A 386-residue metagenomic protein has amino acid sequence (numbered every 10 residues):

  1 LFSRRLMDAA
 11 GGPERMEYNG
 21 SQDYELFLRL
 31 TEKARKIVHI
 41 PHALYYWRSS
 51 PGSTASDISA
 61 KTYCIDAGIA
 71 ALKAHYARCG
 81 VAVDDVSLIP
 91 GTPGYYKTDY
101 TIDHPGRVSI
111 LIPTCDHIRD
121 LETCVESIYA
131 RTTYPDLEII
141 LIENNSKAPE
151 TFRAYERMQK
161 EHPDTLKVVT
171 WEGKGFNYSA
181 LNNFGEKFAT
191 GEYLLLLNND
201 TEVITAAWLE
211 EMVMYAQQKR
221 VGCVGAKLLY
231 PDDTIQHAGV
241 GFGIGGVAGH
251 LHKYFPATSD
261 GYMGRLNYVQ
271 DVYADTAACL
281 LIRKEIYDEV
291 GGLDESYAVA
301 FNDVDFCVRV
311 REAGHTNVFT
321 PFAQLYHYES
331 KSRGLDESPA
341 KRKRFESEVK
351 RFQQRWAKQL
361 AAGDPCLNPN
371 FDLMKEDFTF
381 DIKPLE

Functional and structural regions predicted by a protein language model:
L1-K73, I282, G292-Y297: Conserved nucleotide-sugar donor-binding catalytic segment
L1-R5, E17-N19, N177-A180, K187 (+2 more regions): A recurrent flexible, glycine/aromatic-enriched loop bordering the glycosyltransferase active site that acts as
Y18, L28-W47, A70-I89, Y287 (+2 more regions): Catalytic donor-sugar/metal-binding loop of nucleotide-sugar-dependent glycosyltransferases
K61-V108, G222, D232, I244-D271 (+3 more regions): C-terminal, non-catalytic tails of nucleotide-sugar-dependent glycosyltransferases
H117-T132: Short, well-formed alpha-helical segments that are part of the catalytic scaffolds of diverse glycosyltransferases
Y129-K174: Acidic donor-binding segment of Leloir-type glycosyltransferases
L194: Short aromatic/hydrophobic "clamp" motif used to bind/position activated sugar donors
T201-V247: Conserved donor NDP-sugar-binding/catalytic core segment of glycosyltransferases
